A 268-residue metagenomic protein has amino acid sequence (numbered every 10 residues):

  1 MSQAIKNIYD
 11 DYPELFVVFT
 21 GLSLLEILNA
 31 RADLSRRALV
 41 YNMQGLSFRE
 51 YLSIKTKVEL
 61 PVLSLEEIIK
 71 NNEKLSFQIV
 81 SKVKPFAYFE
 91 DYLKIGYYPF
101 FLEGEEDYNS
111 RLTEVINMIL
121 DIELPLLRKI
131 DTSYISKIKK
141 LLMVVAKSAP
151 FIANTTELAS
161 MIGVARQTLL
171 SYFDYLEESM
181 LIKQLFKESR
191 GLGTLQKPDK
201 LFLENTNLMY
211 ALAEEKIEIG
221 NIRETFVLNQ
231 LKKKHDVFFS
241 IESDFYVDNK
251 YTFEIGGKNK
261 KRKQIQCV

Functional and structural regions predicted by a protein language model:
M1: Conserved P-loop NTPase "ATPase switch" module shared by AAA+ and STAND
D10-A30, L176: Sensor-1/coupling segment of RecA-like P-loop NTPase cores
L22, L28-I135: Interdomain motor-coupling "hinge/lid" segment immediately C-terminal to the ATP-binding subdomain of NTP-driven enzymes
S35-Y41, T252-F253, K263-V268: Active-site regions of enzymes building and remodeling cell-envelope glycoconjugates
F100-S243: Accessory nucleic acid-recognition modules appended to NTPase machines
V227, L231, S243-N259: Conserved catalytic cores of phosphodiester-cleaving nucleases, focusing on short active-site segments
H235-E242, G256-V268: Catalytic cores of nucleic-acid endonucleases
